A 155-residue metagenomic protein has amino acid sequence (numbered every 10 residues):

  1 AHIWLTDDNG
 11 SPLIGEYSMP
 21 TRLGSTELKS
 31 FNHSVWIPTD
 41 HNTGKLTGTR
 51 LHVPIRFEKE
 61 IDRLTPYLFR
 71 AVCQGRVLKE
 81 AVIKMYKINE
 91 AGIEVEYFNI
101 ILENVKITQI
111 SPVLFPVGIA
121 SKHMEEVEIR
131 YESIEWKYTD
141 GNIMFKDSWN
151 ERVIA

Functional and structural regions predicted by a protein language model:
A1-A155: Glycine-rich, low-complexity intrinsically disordered segments
